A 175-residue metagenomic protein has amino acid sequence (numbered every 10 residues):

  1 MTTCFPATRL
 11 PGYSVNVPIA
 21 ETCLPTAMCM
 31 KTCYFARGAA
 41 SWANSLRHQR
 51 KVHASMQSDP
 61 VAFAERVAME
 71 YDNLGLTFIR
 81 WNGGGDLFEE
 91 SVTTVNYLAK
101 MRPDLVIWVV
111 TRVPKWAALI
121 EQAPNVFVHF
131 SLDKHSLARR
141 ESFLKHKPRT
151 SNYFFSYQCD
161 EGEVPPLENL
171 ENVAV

Functional and structural regions predicted by a protein language model:
M1-V175: Class I S-adenosyl-L-methionine
